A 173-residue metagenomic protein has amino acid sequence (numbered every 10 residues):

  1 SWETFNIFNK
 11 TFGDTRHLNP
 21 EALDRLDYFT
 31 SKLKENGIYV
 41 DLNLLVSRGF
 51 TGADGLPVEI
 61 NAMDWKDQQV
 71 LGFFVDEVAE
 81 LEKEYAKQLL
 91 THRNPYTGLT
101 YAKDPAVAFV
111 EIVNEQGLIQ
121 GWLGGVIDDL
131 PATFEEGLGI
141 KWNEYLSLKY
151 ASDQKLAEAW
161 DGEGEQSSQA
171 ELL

Functional and structural regions predicted by a protein language model:
S1-L173: Active-site mouth of glycoside hydrolases
